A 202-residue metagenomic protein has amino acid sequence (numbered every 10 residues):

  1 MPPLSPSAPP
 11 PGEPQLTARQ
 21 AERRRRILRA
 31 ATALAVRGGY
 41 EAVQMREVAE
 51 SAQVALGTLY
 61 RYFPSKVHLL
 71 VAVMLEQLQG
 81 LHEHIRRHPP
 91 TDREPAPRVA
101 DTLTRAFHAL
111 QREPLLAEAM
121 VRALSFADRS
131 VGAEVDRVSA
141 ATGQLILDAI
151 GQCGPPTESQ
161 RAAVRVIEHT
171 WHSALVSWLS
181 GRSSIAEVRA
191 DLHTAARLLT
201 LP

Functional and structural regions predicted by a protein language model:
M1-E22: N-terminal intrinsically disordered/low-complexity leader segments
R26, L34-H68, A72: Helix-turn-helix
I27-A35, Q77, A106, W171: Short hydrophobic clusters on alpha-helical segments that form packing/core surfaces in small helical domains
Q44, A117-V121, G132, E158 (+1 more regions): Short, hydrophobic secondary-structure boundary micro-motifs
L70-Q77, E134: Alpha-helical DNA-contacting segments of helix-turn-helix folds
A72, E83-R112, V164-I167, R189: Hydrophobic alpha-helical connector segments
Q79-H82, D128-G154, E158-H172, A190-L198: Amphipathic alpha-helical packing segments from all-alpha helical-bundle domains
A109-S130, L147, S173-V176: Amphipathic alpha-helical segments used for helix-helix packing
